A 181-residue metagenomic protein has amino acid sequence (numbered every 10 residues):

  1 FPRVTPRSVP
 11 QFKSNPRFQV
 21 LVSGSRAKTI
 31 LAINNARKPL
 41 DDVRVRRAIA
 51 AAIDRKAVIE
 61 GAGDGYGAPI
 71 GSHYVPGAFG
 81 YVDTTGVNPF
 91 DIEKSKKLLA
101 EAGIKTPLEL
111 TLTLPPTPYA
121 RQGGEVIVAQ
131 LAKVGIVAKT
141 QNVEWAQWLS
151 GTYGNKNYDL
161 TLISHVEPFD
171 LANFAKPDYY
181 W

Functional and structural regions predicted by a protein language model:
F1-R37, E60, L160, S164: Extracellular/periplasmic solute-recognition and catalytic clefts
P2-S8, R55, Y74, E144 (+1 more regions): Beta->alpha turn/N-cap motifs
V4-R7, P116-P118, T140-S150: Short helix-initiation/N-cap motifs at beta->coil->alpha
S14, L21, L40-A132: Append "and occasionally in soluble cytosolic enzymes with long acidic Gly/Pro-rich linkers
V22-K28, Y74-V75, Y180-W181: Short Pro/Gly-enriched coil loops immediately N-terminal to beta-strands
G24, N35-R37, L114-P116, N142-E144: A mature extracytoplasmic/lumenal domain signature
S72-H73, Q147-W181: Acidic-aromatic pocket-rim loops
I136: Short phosphate-binding/catalytic loops that engage adenosine nucleotides
